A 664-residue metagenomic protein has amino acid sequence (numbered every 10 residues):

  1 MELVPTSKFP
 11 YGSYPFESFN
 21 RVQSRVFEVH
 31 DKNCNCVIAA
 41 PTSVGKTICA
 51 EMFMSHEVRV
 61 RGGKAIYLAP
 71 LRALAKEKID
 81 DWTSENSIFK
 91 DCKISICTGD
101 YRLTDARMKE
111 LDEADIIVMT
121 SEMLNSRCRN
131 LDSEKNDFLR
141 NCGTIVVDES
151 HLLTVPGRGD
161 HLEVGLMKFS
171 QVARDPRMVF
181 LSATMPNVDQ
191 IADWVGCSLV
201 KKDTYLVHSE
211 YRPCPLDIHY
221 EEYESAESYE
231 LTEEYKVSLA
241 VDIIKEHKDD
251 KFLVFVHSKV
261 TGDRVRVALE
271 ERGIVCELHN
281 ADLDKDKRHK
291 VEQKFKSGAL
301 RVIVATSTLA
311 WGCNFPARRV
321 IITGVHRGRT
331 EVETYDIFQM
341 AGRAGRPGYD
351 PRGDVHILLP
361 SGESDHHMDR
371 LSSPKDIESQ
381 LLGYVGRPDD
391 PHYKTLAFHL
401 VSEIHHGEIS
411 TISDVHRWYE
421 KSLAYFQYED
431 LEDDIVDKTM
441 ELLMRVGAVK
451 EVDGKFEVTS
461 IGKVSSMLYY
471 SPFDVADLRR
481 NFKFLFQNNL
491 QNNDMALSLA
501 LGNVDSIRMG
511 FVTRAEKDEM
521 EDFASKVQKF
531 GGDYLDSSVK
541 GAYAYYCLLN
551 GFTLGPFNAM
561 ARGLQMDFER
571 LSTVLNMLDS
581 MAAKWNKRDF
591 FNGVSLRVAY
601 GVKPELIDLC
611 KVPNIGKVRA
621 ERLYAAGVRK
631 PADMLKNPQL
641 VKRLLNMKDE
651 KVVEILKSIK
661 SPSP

Functional and structural regions predicted by a protein language model:
M1-A39: Conserved pre-motif I regulatory segment
E28, D100-G143: Conserved helix/coil segment N-terminal to the catalytic DExD/H
K64-K78, K245-L269: Conserved strand-helix element at the start of the C-terminal RecA-like helicase core
T104-R107, L283-A305: Conserved helicase ATPase core of P-loop NTP-dependent helicases/translocases
E122-L124, E134-A173: SF2 helicase catalytic motif II
M167, R177, L181-M185, D189-G196 (+3 more regions): Conserved interdomain linker/interface between the two RecA-like ATPase lobes of SF2 helicase motors
H326-R327, E333-L371: Conserved segment of the helicase C-terminal RecA-like domain
A424, D437-V446, K450-K611, K617: C-terminal helical accessory/scaffold domains
